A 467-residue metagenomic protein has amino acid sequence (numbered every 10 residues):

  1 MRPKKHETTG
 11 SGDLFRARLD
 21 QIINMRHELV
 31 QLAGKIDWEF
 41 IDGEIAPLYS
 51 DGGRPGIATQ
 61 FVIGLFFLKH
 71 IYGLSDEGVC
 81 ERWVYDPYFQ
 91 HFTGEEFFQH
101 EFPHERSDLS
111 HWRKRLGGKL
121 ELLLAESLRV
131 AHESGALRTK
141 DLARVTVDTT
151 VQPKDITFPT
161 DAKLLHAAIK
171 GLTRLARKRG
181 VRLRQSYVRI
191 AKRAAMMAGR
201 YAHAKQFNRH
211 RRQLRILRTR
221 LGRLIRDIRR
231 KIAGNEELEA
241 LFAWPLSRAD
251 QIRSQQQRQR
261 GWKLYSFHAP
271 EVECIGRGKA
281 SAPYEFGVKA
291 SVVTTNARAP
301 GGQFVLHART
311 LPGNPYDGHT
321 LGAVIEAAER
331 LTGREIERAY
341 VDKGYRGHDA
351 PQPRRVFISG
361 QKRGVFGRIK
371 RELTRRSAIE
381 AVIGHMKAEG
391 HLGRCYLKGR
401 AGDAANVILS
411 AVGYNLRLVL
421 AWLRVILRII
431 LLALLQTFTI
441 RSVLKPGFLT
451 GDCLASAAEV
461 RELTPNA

Functional and structural regions predicted by a protein language model:
M1-G43, V419-A467: Charged, often Cys/His-bearing segments associated with DNA-binding zinc-finger transcription factors
R2-K4, G43-T139: Basic, low-complexity intrinsically disordered segments
H27, L65, D76-C80, P103-L109 (+6 more regions): Short, conserved catalytic/metal-binding motifs centered on acidic residues
E96-E271: Active-site- or DNA-interface-adjacent structural scaffold in DNA-acting proteins
Q152, V272-E273, T295-A299, L311-P315 (+5 more regions): Short, glycine-/Ser/Thr-/acidic-enriched flexible segments
S266-E285: Flexible, glycine/threonine-enriched loop-and-boundary segments that flank and lead into catalytic domains of large
K279-L331: Electropositive, glycine- and tryptophan-enriched low-complexity nucleic-acid-binding patches
E329-I408: Helix-centered, glycine/charged polyanion-binding patches within enzymatic domains that contact phosphate-containing
